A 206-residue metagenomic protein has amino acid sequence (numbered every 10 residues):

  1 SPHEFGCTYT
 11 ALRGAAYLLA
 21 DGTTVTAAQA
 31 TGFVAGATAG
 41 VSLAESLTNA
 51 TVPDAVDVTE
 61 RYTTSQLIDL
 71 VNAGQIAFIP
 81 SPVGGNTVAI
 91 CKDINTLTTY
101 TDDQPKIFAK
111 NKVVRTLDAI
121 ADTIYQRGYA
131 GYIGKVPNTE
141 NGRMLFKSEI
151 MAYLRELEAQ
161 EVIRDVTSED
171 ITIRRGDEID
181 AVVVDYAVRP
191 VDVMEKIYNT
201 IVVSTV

Functional and structural regions predicted by a protein language model:
S1-D57: A glycine-rich, acidic short-motif signal
T38-V206: Structured, hydrophobic secondary-structure cores that serve as assembly/anchoring elements
